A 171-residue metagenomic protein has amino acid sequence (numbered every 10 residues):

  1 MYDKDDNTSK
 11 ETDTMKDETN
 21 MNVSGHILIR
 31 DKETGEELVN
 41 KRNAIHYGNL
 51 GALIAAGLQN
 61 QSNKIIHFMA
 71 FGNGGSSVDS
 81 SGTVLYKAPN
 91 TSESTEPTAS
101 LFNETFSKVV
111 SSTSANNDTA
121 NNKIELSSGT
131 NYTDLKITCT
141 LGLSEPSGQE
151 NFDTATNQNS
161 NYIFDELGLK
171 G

Functional and structural regions predicted by a protein language model:
M1-F164: Small cysteine-rich, disulfide-bonded extracellular modules of the LU/uPAR three-finger superfamily and closely related
